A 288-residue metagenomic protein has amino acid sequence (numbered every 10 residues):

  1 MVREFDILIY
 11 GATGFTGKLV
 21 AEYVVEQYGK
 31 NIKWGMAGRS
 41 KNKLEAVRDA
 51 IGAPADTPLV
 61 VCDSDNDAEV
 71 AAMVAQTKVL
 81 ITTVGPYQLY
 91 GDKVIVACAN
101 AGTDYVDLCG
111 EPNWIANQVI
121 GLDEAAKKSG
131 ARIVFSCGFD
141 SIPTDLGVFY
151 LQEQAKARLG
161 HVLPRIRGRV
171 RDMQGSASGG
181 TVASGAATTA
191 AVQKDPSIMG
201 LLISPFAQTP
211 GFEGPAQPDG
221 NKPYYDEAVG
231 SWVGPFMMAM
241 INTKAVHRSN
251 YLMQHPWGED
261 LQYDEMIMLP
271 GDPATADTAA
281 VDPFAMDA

Functional and structural regions predicted by a protein language model:
F5-E26: N-terminal Rossmann NAD(P)H-binding glycine-rich loop of SDR-like oxidoreductase domains
D6, K78-V79, D104: Structural motif
Y23-N31, M253-H255: A short, Lys/Arg-enriched amphipathic alpha-helix followed by its capping loop at the start of a domain
G29-K43: Conserved glycine-rich Rossmann-like NAD(P)H-binding loop of the short-chain dehydrogenase/reductase
V47-P54: Short, conserved SAM-binding/catalytic segment of Class I S-adenosyl-L-methionine-dependent methyltransferases
V61-V79, T83-Y90: Conserved Rossmann-fold cofactor-binding substructure of NAD(P)-dependent oxidoreductases
P86-F206, A245-R248: Glycine-/Pro-rich loop/turn segments that contact NAD(P) or position catalytic residues in Rossmann-like domains
E153-A288: C-terminal catalytic/substrate-binding lobe primarily of soluble NAD(P)-dependent oxidoreductases
